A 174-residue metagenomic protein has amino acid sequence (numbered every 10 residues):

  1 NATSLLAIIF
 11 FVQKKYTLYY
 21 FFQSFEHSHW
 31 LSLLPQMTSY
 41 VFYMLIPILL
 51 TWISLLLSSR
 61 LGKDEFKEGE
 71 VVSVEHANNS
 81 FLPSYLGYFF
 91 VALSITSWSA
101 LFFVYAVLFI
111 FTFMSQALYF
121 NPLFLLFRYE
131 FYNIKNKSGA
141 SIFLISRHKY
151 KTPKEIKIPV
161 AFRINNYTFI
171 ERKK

Functional and structural regions predicted by a protein language model:
N1-L61: N-terminal first transmembrane alpha-helix
M44, A100-F111: Hydrophobic core segments of alpha-helical transmembrane domains in multi-pass membrane proteins
I48-L57, F109-P122: Transmembrane alpha-helical segments that form the membrane-embedded catalytic/substrate-channel core of multi-pass
E68-N79: Short, amphipathic, aromatic/basic-enriched membrane-interface segments that mark the entry/exit of transmembrane
P83-A92, Y105-I110: Hydrophobic, membrane-inserted alpha-helices
L86-S94, F143-Y150: Hydrophobic alpha-helical transmembrane segments in multi-pass integral membrane proteins
L118-K174: Terminal membrane-proximal soluble interaction domains of membrane-associated proteins
